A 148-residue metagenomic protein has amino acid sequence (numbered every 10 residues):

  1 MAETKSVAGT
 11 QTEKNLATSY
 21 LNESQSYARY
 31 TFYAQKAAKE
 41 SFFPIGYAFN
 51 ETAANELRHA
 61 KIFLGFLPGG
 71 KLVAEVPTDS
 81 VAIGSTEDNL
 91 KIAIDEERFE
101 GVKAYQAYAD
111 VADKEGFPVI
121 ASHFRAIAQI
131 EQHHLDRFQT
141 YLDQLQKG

Functional and structural regions predicted by a protein language model:
M1-G148: Non-heme di-metal
